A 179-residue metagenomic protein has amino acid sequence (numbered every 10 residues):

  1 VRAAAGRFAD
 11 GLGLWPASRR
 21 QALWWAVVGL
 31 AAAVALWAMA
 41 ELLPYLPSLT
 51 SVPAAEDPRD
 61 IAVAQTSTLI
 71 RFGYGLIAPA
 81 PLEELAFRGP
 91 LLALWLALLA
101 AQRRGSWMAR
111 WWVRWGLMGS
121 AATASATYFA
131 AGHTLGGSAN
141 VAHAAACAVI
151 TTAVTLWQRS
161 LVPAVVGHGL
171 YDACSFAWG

Functional and structural regions predicted by a protein language model:
R2-A80, L92-W112: Juxtamembrane helix-loop-helix connectors linking adjacent transmembrane helices in multi-pass membrane enzymes
Q65-G179: Transmembrane helix-loop-helix hairpins at the membrane interface of multi-pass integral membrane proteins
